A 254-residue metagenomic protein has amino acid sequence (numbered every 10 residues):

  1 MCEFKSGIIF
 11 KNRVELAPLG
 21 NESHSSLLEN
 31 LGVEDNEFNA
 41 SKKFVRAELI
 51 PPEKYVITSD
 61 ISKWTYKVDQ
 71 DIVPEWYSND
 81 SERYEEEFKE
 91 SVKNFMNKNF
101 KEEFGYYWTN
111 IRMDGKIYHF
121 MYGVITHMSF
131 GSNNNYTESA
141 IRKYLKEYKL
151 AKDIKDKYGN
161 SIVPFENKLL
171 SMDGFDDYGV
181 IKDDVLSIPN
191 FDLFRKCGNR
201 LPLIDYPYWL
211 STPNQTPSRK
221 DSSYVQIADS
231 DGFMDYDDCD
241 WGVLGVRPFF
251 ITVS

Functional and structural regions predicted by a protein language model:
M1-S254: Collagenous Gly-X-Y triple-helix signature in extracellular proteins
